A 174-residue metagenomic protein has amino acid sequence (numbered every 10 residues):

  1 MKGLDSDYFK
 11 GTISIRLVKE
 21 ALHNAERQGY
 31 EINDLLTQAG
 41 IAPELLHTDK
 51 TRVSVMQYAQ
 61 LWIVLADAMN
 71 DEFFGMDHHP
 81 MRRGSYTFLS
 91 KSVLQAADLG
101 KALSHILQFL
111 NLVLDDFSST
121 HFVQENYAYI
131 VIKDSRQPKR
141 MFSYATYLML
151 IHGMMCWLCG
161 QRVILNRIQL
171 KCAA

Functional and structural regions predicted by a protein language model:
M1-Y129: N-terminal low-complexity or simple alpha-helical regulatory segments that function as activation/interaction modules
L99-A174: Alpha-helical bundle regulatory/interaction domains
